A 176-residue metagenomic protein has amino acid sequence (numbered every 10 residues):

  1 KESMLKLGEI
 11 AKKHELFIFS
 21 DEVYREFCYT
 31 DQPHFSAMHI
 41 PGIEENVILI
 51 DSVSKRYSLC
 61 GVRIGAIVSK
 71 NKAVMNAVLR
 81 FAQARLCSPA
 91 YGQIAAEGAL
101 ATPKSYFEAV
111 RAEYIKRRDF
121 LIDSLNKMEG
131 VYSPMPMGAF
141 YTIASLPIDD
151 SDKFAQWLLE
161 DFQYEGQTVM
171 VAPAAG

Functional and structural regions predicted by a protein language model:
K1-G176: PLP-dependent class I/II
